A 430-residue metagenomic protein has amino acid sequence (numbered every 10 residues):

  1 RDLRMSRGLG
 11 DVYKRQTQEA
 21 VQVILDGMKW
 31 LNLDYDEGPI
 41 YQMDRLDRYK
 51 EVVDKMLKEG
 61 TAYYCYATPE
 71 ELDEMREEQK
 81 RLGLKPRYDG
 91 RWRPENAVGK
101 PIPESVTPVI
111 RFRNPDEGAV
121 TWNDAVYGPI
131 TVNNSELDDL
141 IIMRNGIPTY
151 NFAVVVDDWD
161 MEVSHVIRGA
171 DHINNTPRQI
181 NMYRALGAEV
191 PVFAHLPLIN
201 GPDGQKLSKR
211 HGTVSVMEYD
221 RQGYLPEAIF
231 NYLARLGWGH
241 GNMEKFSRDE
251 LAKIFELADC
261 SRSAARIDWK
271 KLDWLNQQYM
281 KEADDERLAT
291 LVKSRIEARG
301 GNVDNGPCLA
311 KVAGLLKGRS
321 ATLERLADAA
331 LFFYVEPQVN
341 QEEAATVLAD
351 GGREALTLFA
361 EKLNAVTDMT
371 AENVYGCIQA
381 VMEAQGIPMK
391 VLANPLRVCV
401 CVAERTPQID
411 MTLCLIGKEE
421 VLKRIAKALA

Functional and structural regions predicted by a protein language model:
D2-Y13: Short, small-residue-biased leader/transition segments that mark boundaries at the very start of proteins
R7, V23, P39-I40, D44-D47 (+7 more regions): Basic, alpha-helical terminal appendages of large translation-related enzymes
K14-M28, E77-Q79: Glycine-rich loop at the start of a catalytic domain that most often binds anionic cofactors/ligands
K14-T17, R45-L46, H172: Acidic, metal-coordinating catalytic cores used for nucleic-acid/nucleotide bond scission and strand-transfer chemistry
I24, M56, G60, F112 (+7 more regions): Residue-level signal for inorganic ion chemistry
Q42, Y63-Y64, T68-H195, N200-L207 (+2 more regions): Active-site cores that bind ATP or allylic diphosphates and position pyrophosphate for catalysis
L186-N340, C401-A430: Catalytic adenosine-cofactor/nucleotide-binding cores of aminoacyl-tRNA synthetases and other
